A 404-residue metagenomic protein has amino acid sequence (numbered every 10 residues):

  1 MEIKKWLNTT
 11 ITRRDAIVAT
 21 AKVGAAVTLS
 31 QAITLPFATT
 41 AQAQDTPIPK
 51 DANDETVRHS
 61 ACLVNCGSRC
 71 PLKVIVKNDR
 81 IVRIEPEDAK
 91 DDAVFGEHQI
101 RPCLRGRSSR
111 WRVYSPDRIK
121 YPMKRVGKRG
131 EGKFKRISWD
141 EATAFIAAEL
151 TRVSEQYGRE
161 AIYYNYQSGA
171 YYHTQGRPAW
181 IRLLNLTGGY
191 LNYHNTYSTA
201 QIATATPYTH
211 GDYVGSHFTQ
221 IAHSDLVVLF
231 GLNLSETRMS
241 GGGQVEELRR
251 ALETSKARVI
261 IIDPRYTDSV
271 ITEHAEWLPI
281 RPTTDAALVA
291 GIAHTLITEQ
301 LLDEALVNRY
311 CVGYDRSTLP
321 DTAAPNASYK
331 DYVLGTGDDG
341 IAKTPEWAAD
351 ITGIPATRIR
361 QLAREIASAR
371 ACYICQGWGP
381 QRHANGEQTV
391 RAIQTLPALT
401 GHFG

Functional and structural regions predicted by a protein language model:
E2-L301: N-terminal export/assembly segments and adjacent metallocofactor-ligating motifs of anaerobic energy-metabolism
Y157-A161, L302-N308, Y373, G404: Flexible, glycine/charged-enriched surface loops at secondary-structure junctions
Y157-G158, G188, T209-Y213, P325-T336 (+1 more regions): Glycine-centered helix-coil hinge/cap
G158, Y172, I354, R360 (+1 more regions): Gly/Pro-rich turn-and-neighbor structural signature
N165-Y172, W347-I351, G377-A384: Conserved short loop/turn motifs at secondary-structure junctions
N185, A290, H294, R364 (+1 more regions): Generic alpha-helical structural context detector
T254, R265-A369: Long, well-ordered, tryptophan-enriched scaffold segments
I366-G404: A glycine-rich, hydrophobic/aromatic-adjacent loop/helix-cap motif
